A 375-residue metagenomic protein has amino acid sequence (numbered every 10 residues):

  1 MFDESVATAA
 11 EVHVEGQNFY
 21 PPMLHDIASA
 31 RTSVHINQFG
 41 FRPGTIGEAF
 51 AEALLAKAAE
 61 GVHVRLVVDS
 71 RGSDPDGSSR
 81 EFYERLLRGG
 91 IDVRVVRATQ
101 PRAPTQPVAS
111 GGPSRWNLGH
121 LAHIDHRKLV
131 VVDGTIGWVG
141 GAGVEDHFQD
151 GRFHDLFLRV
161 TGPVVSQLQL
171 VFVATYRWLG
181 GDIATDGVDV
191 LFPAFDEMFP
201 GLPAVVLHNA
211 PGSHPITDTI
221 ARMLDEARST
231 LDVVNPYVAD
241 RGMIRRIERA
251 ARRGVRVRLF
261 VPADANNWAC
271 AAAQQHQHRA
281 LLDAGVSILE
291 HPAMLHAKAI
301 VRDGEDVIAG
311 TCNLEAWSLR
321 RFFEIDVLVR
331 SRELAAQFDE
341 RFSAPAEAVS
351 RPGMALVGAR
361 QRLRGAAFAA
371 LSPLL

Functional and structural regions predicted by a protein language model:
M1-L375: Charged, low-complexity intrinsically disordered terminal segments
